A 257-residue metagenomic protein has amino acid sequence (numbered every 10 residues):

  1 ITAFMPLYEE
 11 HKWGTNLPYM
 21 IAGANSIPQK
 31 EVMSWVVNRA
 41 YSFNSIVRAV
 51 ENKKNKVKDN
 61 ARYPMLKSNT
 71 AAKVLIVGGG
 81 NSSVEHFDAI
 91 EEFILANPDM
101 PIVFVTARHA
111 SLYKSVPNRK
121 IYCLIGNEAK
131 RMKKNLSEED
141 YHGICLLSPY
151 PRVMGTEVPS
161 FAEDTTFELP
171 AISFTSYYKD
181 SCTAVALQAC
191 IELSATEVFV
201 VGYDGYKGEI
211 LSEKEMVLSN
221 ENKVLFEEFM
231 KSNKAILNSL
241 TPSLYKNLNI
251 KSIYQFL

Functional and structural regions predicted by a protein language model:
I1-L257: Metal-ion/cofactor- or nucleotide/acyl-coenzyme-handling active-site neighborhoods
